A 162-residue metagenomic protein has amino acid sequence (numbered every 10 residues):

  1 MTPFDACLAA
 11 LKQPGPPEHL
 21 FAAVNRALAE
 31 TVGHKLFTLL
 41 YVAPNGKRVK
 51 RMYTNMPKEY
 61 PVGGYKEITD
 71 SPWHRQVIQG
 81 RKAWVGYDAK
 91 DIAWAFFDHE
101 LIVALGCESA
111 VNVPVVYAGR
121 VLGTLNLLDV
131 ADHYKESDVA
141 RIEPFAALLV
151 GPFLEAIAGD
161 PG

Functional and structural regions predicted by a protein language model:
P3-A10, P16-L39: Amphipathic alpha-helical coiled-coil segments that mediate homodimerization and allosteric signal transmission
L36, H99, N112, T124: Short hydrophobic/aromatic beta-strand element in the GNAT-like acyltransferase core that lines or flanks the acyl-donor
L39-P61: GAF sensory/regulatory domain recognition with acknowledged cross-activation on helical regulatory dimers
V42, K58-A93, V103: Regulatory sensory and allosteric helical modules in signal-transduction proteins and certain transcription factors
A89-F96, L149-G151: Short, positively charged
S109-V116: A short, aliphatic-rich beta-strand micro-motif
V116-D129: Sensory-domain boundary capping and coupling elements
L128-G162: Juxtadomain coupling helices with adjacent low-complexity linkers
